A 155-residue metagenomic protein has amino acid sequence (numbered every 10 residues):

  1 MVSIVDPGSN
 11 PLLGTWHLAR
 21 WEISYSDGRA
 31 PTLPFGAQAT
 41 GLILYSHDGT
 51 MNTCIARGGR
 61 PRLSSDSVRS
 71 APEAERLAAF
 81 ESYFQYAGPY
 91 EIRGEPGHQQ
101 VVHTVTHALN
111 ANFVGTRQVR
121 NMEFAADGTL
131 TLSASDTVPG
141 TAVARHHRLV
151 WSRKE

Functional and structural regions predicted by a protein language model:
M1-Q85, P89-E155: Lipid interaction determinants
